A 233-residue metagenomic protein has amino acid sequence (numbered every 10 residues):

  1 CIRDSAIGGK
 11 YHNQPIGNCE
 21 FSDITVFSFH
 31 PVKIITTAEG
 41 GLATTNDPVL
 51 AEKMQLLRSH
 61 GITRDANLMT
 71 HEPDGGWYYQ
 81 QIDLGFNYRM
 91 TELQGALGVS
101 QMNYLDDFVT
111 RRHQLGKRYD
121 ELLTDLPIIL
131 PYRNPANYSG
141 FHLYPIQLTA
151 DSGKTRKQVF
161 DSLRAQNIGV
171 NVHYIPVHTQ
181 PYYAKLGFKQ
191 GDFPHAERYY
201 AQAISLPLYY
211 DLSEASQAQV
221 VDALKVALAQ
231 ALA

Functional and structural regions predicted by a protein language model:
R3-S28, I34: Conserved PLP phosphate-binding loop immediately N-terminal to the Schiff-base lysine helix in PLP-dependent enzymes
A6, H30, E39, Q55-S59 (+1 more regions): Histidine-centered beta-alpha loop that forms part of the nucleotide-sugar donor binding/catalytic region in diverse
H12-G17, G40-G41, V220-V221: Short, glycine/charged-enriched secondary-structure capping and boundary segments
N18, A43, I146-L148: Conserved hydrophobic "DFG−1" position in protein kinase catalytic cores
S28, G41-N46, V99: Short beta-strand-to-turn element immediately C-terminal to the catalytic PLP-Schiff-base lysine in fold type I
I34, A38-L42: Glycine-rich phosphate-binding loop of ATP-grasp-fold ATP-dependent ligases
P48-A233: PLP-dependent aminotransferase class I/II
